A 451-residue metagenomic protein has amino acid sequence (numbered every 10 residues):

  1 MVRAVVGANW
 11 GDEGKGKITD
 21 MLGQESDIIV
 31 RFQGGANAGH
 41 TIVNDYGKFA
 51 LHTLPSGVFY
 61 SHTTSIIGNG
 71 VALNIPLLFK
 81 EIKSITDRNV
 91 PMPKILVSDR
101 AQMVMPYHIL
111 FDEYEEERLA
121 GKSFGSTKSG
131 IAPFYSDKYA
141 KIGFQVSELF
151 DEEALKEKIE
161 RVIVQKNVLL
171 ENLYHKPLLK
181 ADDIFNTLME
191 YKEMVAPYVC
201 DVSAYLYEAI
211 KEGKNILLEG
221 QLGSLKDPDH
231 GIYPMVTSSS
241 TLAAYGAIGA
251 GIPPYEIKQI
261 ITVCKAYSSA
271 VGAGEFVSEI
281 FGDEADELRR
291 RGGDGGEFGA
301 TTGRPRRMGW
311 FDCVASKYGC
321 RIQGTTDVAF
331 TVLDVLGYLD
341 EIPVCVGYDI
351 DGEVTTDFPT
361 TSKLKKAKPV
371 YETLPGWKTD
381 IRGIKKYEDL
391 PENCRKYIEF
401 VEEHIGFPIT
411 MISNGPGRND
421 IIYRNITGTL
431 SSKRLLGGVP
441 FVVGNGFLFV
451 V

Functional and structural regions predicted by a protein language model:
M1, V450-V451: Accessible peptide chain termini
M1-G428: Non-transmembrane, aqueous-exposed alpha-helical and coiled segments at domain scale
L22, P440-F441: Enrichment for repetitive, rod-forming helical segments
T429-P440: Intrinsically disordered, low-complexity segments enriched in serine/proline and basic residues
L430, F449-V450: Alpha-helix capping/termination motifs at helix-coil junctions
F441, F447-F449: Aromatic (phenylalanine/tyrosine) cluster motif
